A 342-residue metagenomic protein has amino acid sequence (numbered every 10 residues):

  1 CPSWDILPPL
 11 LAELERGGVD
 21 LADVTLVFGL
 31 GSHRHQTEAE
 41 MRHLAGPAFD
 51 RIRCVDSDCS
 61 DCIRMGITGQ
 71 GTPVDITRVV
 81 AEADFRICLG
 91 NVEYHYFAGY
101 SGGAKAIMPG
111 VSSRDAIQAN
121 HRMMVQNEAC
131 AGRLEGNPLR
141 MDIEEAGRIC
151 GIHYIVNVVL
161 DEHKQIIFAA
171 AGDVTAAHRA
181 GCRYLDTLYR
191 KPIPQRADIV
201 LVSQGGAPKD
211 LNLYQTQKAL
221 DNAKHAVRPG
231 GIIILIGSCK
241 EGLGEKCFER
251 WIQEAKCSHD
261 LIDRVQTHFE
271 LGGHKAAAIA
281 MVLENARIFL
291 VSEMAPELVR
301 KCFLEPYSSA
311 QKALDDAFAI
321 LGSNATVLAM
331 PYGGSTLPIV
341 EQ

Functional and structural regions predicted by a protein language model:
C1-L44: Membrane helical hairpin/interfacial module
C1-L7, L30-H35, N91-H95, G205-K209 (+2 more regions): Gly/Ser/Thr-rich loops at beta-strand to alpha-helix junctions that form or flank small-molecule/cofactor-binding
E15, T216-Q217, D221-Q342: C-terminal non-catalytic interaction/assembly regions of soluble proteins
Q36-S101: An acidic, phosphate/nucleotide-engaging active-site surface
T72-L134, I143: Divalent-metal (Mg2+/Mn2+/Ca2+)-assisted nucleotide/phosphate chemistry catalytic cores
I87-L89, D198-S203, I234, L328-A329: Structural motif
R122-D161, S258-M294: Polyanion-binding loop/helix "lid" in catalytic or ligand-binding cores
C130-A207: Membrane-embedded hairpin module used as a gating/binding unit in multi-pass transport and secretion proteins
